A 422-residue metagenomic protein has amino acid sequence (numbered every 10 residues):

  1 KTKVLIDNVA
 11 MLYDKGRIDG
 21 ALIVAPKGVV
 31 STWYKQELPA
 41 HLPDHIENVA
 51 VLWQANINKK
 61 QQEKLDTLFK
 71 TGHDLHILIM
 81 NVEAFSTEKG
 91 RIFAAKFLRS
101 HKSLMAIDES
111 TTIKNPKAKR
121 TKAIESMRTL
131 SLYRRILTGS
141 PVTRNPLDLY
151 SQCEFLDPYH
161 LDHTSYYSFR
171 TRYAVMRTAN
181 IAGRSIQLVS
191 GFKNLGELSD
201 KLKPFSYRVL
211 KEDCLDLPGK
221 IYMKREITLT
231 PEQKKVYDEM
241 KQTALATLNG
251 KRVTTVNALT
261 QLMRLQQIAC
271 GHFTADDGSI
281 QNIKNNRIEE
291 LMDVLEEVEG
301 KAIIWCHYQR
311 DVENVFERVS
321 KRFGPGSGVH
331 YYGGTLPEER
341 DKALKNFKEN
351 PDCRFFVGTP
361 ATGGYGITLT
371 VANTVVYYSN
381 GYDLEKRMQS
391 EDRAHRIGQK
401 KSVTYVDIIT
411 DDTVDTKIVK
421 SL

Functional and structural regions predicted by a protein language model:
K1-P26, F85, L98, D216-I367: Conserved Helicase C-terminal RecA-like lobe
I18-A21, P39-A55, S103-L104, T121-D213 (+1 more regions): Conserved P-loop NTPase motor "coupling/switch" region that bridges the ATPase
S31-D44, L147, N314-E317: Short amphipathic alpha-helical segment within the helicase RecA-like ATPase core that mediates nucleic-acid
N58-I77, V82-H101: Conserved helix/coil segment N-terminal to the catalytic DExD/H
I92-F93, R99, T112-E125, L384-E385: Substrate-gripping "pore-loop 1 plus following alpha2 helix"
D108-E109: Walker B catalytic acidic pair
D148-S151, I367-N380, V403-D407: A short beta-strand element within the Helicase C-terminal
Y382-L422: A conserved SF2-helicase RecA2
